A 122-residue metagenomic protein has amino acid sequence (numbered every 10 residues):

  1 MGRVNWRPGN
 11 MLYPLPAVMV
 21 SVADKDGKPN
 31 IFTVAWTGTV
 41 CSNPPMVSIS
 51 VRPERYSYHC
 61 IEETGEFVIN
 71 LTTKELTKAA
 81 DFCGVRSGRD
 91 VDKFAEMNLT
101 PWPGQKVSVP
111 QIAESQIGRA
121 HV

Functional and structural regions predicted by a protein language model:
M1-T33, G38-H121: Active-site-proximal mixed secondary-structure blocks
